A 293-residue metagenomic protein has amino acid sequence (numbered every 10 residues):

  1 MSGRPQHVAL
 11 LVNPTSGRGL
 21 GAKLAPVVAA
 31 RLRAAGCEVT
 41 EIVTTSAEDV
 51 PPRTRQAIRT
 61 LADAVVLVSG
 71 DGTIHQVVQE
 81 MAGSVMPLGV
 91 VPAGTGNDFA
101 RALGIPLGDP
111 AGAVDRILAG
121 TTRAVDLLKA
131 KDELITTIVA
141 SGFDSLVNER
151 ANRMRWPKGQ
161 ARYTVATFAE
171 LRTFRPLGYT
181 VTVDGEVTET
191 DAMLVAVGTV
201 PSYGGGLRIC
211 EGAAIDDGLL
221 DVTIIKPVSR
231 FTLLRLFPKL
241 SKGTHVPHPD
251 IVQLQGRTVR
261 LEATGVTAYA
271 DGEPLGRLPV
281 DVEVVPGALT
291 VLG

Functional and structural regions predicted by a protein language model:
M1-V65: ATP/NTP phosphate-donor binding region
A9, A35, T44, A82-P87 (+1 more regions): Catalytic core of DAGKc-family lipid kinases
P14, V68-G70, V91-G94, T199: Glycine-rich beta-strand-to-loop/alpha-helix junction loops that act as flexible
V50, G72-V77, D98-F99: Short glycine/serine/threonine-rich phosphate/pyrophosphate-binding segments that cradle anionic phosphate groups
A140, D144, A196-C210, P274: Glycine-rich phosphate/pyrophosphate-binding beta-alpha loops
R155-R162, Y203-G205, E211-T232: Gly/Ser/Thr-rich active-site loops/lids in small-molecule metabolic enzymes that frequently grip phosphoryl groups
V183, A214, I224-G293: ATP/nucleoside-binding phosphotransfer catalytic cores, i.e., glycine-rich phosphate-binding loops
